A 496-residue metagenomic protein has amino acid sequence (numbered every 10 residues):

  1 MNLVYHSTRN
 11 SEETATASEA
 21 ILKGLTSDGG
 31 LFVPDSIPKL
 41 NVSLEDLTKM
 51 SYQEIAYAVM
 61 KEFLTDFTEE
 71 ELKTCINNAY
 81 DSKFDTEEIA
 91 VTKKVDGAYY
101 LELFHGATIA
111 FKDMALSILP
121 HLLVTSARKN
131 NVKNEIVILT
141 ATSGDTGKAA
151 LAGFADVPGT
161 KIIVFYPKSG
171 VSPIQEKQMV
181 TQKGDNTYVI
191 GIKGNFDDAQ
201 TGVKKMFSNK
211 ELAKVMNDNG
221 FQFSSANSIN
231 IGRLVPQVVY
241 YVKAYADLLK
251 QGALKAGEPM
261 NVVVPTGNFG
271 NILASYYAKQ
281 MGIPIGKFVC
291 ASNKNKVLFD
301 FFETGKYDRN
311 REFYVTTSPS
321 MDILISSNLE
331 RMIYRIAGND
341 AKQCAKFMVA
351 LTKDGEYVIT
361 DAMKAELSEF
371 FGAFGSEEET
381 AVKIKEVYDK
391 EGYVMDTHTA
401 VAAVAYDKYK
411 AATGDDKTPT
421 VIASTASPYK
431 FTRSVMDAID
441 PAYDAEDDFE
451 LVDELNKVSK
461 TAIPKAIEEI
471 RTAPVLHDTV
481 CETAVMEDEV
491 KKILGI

Functional and structural regions predicted by a protein language model:
M1-I496: PLP-dependent amino-acid enzyme catalytic core
